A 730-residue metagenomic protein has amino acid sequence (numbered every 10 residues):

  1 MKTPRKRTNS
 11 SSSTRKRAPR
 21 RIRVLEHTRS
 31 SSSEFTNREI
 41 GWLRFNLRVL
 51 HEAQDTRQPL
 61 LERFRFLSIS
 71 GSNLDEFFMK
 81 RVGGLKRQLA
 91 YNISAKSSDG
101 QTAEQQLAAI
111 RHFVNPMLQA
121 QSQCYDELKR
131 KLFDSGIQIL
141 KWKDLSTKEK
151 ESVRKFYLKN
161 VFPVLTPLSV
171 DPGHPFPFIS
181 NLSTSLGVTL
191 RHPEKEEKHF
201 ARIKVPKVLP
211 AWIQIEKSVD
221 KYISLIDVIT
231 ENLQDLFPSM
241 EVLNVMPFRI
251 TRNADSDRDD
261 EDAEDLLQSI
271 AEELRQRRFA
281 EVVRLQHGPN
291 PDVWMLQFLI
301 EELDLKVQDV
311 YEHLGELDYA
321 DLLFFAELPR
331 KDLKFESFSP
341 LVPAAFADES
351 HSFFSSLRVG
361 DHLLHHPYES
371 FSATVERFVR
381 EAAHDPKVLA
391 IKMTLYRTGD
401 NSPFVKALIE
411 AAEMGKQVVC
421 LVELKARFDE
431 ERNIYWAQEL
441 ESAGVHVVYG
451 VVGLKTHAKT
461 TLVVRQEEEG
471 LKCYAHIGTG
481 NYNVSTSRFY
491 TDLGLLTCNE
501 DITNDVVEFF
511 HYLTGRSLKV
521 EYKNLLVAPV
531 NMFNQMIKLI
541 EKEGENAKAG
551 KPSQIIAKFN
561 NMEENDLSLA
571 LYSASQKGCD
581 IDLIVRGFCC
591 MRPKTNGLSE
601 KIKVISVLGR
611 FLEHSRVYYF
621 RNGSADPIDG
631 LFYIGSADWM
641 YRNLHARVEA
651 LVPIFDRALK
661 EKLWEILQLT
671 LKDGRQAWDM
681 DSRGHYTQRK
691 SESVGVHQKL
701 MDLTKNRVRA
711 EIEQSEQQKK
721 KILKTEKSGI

Functional and structural regions predicted by a protein language model:
K2-I555, S573, K577, C589-F611 (+1 more regions): N-terminal localization/anchoring segments of enzymes in phospholipid and broader phosphate metabolism
N565-S568, Y572: Glycine/threonine-rich ATP-lid/beta-loop region of ATP-binding domains
D580-I584: Hydrophobic alpha/beta core scaffold segments
